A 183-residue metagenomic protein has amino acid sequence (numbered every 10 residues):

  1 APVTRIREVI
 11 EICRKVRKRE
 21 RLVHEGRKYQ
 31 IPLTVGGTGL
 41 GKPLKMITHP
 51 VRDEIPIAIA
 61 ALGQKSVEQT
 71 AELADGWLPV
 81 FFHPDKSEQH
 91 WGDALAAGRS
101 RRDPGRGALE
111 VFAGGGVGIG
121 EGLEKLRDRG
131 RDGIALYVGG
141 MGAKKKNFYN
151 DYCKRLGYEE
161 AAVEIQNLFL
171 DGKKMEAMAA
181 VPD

Functional and structural regions predicted by a protein language model:
A1-D183: Active-site-adjacent structural elements that line small-molecule/cofactor binding pockets in enzymes
